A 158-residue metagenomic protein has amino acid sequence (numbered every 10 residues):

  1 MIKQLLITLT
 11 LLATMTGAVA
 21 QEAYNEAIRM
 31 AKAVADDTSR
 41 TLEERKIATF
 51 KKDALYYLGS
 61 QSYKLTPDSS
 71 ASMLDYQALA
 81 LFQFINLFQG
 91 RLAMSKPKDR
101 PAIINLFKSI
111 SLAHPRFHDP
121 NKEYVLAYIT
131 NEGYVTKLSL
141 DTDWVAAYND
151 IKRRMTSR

Functional and structural regions predicted by a protein language model:
M1-A23: Bacterial Sec-dependent N-terminal signal peptides
M1-I2, A13, T41-E44, D150: Generic N-terminal leader/processing signal
Q4, T8-T10, M30-T38, S62 (+2 more regions): Generic secretory/membrane-interface signal
T10-L11, K52, F107: Enrichment for repetitive, rod-forming helical segments
A20-S69, S157: Immediate post-signal-peptide N-terminus of mature secreted/exported proteins
S72-R158: Surface-exposed, polar helix/loop patches in the mature regions of secreted/periplasmic/lumenal proteins that form
